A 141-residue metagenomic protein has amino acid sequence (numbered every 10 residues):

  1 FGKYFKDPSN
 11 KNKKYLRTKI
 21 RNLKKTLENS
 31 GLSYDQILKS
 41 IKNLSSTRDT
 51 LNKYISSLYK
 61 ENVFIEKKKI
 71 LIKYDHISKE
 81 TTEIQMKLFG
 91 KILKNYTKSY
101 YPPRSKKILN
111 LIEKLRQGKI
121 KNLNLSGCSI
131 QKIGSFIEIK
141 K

Functional and structural regions predicted by a protein language model:
F1-L23: Core alpha/beta nucleotide-donor-binding catalytic domains of modification enzymes
I20-N22, S30-K141: AMP-forming adenylation/ATP pyrophosphatase catalytic core
